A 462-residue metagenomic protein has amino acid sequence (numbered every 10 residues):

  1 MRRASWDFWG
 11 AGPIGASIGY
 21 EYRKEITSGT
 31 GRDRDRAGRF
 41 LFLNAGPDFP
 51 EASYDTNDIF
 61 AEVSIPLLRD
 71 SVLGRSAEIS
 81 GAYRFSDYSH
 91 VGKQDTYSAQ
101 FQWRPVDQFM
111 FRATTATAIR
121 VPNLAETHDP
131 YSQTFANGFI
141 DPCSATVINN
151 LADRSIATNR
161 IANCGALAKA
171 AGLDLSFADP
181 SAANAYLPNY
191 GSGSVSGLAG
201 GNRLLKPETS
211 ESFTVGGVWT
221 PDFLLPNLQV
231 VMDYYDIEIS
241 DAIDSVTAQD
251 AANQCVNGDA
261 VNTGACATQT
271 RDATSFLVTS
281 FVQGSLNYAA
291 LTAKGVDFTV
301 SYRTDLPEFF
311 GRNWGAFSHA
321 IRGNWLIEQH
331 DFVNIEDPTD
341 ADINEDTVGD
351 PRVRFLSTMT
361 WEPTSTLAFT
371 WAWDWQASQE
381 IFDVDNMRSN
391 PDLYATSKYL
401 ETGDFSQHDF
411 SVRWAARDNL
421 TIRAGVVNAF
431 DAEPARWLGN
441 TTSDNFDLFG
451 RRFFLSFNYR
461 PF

Functional and structural regions predicted by a protein language model:
R2-E78, D272, D331-L356, T360: Outer-membrane beta-barrel transmembrane domain signature of Gram-negative proteins, especially the mid-to-C-terminal
A4-I14, L68-A77, Q108, A152-A157 (+6 more regions): Short loop/turn motifs that connect adjacent beta-strands in outer-membrane beta-barrel proteins
Y22-S28, L67, Y83-S89, T115-V121 (+10 more regions): Transmembrane beta-strands of outer-membrane beta-barrel pores
P47-V147, A162-A166, A170, L198-T214 (+3 more regions): Structural signature of Gram-negative outer-membrane beta-barrels, strongest in the C-terminal barrel of TonB-dependent
A116, D129, Q133-T134, V348-G349 (+5 more regions): C-terminal beta-signal and terminal closure region of outer-membrane beta-barrel proteins
A125-L228, G284-V296, D350-R352, E401 (+1 more regions): Outer-membrane beta-barrel signature, preferentially recognizing the C-terminal barrel domain of Gram-negative
N227-V384: Gram-negative outer-membrane beta-barrel transporters
I327, T366, A372-S389, R413-F462: C-terminal beta-signal and adjacent terminal beta-strands/loops of Gram-negative outer-membrane beta-barrel proteins
